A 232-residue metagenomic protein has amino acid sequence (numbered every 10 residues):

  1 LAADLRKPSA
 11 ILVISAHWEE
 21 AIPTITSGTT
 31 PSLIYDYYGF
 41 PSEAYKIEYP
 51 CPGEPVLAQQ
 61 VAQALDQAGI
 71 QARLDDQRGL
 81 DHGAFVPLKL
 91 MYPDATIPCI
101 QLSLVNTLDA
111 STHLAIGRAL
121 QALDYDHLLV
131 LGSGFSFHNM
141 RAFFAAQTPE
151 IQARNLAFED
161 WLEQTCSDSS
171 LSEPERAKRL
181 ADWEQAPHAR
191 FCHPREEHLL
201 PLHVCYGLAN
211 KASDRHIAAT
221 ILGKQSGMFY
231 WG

Functional and structural regions predicted by a protein language model:
L1-A68, A72: A short aromatic-anchored loop/beta-hairpin motif
L12-H17, S103-V105, L131-S133: Short beta-strand segments
H17-E20, F135-N139: Gly/Ser/Thr-rich loops at beta-strand to alpha-helix junctions that form or flank small-molecule/cofactor-binding
D36-P41, Y92-I100, A181: Short, basic/glycine-rich phosphate-binding loops at helix/coil junctions that contact nucleotide phosphates
E43-I47, G79-V86, H113-I116: Short acidic (Asp/Glu) patches
A44-P52, L74, S103-A110, A189: Flexible, glycine/proline-enriched loop segments at strand-loop-helix junctions that form or flank small-ligand binding
Q60-Q63, Q67, I97-P98, N106-L108 (+3 more regions): Surface-exposed, charge/polar-rich loops and edge strands
I70-T96: Conserved ATP-utilizing enzyme core subdomain
